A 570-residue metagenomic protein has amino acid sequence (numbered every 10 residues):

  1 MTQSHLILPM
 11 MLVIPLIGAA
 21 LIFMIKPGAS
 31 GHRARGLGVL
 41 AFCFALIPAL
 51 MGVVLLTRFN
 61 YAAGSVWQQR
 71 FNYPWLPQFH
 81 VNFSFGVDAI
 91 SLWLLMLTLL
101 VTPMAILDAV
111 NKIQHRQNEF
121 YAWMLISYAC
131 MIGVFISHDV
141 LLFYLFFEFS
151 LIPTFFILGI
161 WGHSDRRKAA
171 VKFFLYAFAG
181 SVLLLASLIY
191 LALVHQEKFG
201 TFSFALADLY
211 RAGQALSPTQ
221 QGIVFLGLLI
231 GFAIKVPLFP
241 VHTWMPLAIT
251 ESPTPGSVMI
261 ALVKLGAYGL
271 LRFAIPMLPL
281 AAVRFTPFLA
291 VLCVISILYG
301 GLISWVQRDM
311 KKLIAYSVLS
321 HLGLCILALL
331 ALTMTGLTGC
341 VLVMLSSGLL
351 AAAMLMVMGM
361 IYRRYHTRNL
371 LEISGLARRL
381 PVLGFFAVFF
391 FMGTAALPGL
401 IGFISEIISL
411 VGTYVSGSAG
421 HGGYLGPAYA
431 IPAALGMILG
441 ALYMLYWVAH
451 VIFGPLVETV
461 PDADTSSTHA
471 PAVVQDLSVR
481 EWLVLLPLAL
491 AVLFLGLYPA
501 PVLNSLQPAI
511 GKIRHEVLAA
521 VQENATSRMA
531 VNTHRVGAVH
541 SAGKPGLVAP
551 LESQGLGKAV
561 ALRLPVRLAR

Functional and structural regions predicted by a protein language model:
M1-I7, L21-A122, K198-R211, H540 (+4 more regions): Transmembrane helix-loop-helix hairpins at membrane boundaries of multipass inner-membrane proteins
P9-P27, F42-L55, L95-A109, S127-A129 (+6 more regions): Central hydrophobic cores of alpha-helical transmembrane segments in multi-pass inner-membrane proteins across all
R33-L46, K168-G180, L380-F385, V479-P487: Alpha-helical transmembrane segments and their helix-start/interface "positive-inside/aromatic belt" motifs in integral
A49-N60, L185-L193, L397, L495 (+1 more regions): C-terminal TM-helix exit segments that contain a strictly Trp-centered aromatic cap at the helix terminus
V66-L95, V140-F143, F147-F155, F232 (+2 more regions): Membrane-interface helix-loop-helix modules in multi-pass inner-membrane proteins
W67-L76, G200-A212, G412, S416-H421 (+1 more regions): Membrane-interfacial helical/loop segments at transmembrane boundaries in membrane proteins
M104-K112, A129-L141, F155-A449: Hydrophobic transmembrane alpha-helices and their helix-loop junctions in integral membrane proteins
R378-V382, M444-H540, K544-A549, G555-R570: Cytoplasmic/organellar membrane-interface segments at the starts of transmembrane helices in multi-pass inner-membrane
